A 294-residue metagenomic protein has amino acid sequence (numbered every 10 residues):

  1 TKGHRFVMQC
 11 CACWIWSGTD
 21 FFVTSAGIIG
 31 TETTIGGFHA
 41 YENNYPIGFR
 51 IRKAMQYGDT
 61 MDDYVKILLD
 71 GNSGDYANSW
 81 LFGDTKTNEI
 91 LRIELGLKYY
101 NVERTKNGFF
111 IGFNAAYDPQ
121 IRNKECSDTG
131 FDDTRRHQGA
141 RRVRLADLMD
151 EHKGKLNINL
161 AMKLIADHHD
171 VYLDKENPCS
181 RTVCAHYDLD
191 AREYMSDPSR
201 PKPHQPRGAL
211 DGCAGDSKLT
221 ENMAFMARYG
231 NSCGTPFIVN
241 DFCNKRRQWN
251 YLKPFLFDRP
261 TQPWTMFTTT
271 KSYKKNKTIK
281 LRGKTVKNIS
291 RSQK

Functional and structural regions predicted by a protein language model:
T1-G27: Carboxylate/His-rich catalytic cores and anion/metal-binding grooves
K2-H4, G37-H39, Y45-F49, K53-K294: C-terminus-biased signal that marks the final domain/tail of proteins
C10-A12, T33-T34, T85: Fold-independent oxyanion-binding glycine-rich loops and adjacent beta-strand/coil segments at enzyme active sites
W14-W16, I35-F38: Solvent-exposed loop/turn segments at secondary-structure junctions within structured extracellular/periplasmic domains
S25-G37: A short, solvent-exposed beta-edge/loop patch
